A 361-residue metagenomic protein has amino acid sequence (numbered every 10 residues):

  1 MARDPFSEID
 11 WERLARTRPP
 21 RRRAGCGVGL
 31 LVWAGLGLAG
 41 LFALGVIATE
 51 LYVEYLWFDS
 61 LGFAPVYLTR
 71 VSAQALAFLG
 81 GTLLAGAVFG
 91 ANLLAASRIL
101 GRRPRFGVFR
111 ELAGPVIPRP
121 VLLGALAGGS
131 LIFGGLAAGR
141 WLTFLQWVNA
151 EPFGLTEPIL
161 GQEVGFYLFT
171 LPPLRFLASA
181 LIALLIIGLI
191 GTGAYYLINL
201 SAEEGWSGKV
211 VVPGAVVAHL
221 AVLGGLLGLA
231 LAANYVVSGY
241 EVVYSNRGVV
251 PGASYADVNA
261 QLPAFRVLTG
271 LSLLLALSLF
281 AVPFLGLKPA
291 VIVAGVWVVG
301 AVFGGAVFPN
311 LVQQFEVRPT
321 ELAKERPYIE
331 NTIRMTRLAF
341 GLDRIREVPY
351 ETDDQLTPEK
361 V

Functional and structural regions predicted by a protein language model:
A2: Divalent-cation
E8, E12-L56, F63-E163, T170-T336 (+3 more regions): Contiguous transmembrane helix-bundle modules in multi-pass membrane proteins
